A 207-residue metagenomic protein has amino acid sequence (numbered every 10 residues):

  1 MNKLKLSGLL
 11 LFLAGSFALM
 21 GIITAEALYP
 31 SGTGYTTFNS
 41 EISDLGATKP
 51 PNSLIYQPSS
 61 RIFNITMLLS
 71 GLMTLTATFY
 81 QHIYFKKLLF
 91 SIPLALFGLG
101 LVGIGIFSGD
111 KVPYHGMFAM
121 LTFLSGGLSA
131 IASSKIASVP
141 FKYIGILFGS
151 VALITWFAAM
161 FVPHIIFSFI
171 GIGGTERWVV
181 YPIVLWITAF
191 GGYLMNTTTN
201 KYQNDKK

Functional and structural regions predicted by a protein language model:
K3-G32: N-terminal signal-anchor transmembrane alpha helix
L13, M67-K86: Transmembrane alpha-helical segments in integral membrane proteins
A27-S43: Interfacial/capping segments of alpha-helical transmembrane domains
L45-L72: Interfacial helix-start motif at the membrane-water boundary
R61-L69, V112-L128, G174-W178: Membrane-interface loop-to-helix entry segments
L94-S134: Membrane-proximal helix-loop-helix units in multi-pass membrane proteins
S134-K207: Terminal transmembrane helical module of multi-pass membrane proteins
